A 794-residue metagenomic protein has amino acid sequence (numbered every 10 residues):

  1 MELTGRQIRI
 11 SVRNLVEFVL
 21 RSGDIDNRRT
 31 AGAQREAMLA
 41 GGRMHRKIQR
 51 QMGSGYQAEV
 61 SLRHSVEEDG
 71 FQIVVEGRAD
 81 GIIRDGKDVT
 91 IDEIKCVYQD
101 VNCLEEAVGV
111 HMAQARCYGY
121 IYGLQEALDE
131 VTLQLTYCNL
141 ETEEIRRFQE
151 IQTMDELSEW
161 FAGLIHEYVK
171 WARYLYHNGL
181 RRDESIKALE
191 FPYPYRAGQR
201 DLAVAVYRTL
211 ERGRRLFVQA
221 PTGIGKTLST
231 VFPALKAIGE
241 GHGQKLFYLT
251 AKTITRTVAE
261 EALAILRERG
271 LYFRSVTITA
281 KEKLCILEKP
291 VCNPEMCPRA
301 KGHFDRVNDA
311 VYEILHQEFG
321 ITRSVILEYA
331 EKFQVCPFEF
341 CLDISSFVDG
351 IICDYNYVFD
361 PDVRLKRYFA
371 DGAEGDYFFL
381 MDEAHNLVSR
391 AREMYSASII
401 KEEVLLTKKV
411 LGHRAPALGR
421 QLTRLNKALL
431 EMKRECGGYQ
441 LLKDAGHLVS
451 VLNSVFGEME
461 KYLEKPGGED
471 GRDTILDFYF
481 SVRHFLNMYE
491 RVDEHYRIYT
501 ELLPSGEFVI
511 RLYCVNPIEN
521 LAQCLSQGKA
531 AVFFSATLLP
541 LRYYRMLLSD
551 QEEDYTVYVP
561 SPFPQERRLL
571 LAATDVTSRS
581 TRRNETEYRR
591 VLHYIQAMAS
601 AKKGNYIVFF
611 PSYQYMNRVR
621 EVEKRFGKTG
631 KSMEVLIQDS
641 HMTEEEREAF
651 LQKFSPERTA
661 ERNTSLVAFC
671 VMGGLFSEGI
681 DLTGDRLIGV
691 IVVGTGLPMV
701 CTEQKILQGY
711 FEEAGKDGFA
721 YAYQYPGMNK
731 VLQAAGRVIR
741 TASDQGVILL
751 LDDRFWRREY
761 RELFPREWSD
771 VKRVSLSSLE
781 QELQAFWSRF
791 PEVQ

Functional and structural regions predicted by a protein language model:
M1-D88, A113: Metal-dependent nuclease catalytic cores that hydrolyze phosphodiester bonds in DNA/RNA, characterized by
H64-S158: Mg2+/Mn2+-dependent nuclease catalytic core
Y176-Q219: Conserved pre-motif I regulatory segment
D183, L189-E190, H242-I351, N356-F359 (+5 more regions): A substrate-engagement module of RecA-like helicase motors
E211-P233: Walker A/P-loop
T230, T257, F333-G350, D354-G457 (+2 more regions): Signature of the SF2 helicase/ATPase Hel1-core->accessory helical subdomain module
I326-I351, D362-A370, Y462-T577, R582-E587 (+3 more regions): A contiguous, basic/glycine-rich beta-loop/short-helix subdomain that forms a polymer-engagement track
T574-T586, S640-W756: Conserved RecA-like P-loop NTPase helicase motor core
